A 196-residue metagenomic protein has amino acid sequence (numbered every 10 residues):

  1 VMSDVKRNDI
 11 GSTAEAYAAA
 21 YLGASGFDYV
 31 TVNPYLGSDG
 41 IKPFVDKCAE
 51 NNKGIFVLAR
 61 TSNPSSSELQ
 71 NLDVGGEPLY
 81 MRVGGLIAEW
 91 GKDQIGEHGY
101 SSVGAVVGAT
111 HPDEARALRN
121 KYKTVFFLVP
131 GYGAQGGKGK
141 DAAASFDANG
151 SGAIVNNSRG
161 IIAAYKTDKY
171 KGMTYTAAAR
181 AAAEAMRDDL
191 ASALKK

Functional and structural regions predicted by a protein language model:
V1-S3, V30-V32, I55-A59, S101-V107 (+2 more regions): Hydrophobic faces of well-ordered beta-strands that scaffold small-molecule active sites in alpha/beta enzyme cores
K6-I10, N33-Y35, R60-P64, G108-P112 (+2 more regions): Active-site beta-loop-alpha junctions enriched in small/polar residues
D9-G104: Conserved anion-binding
Y17, Y21, F44, V83 (+5 more regions): A general structural detector for well-ordered alpha-helical segments in enzyme core domains, enriched
S38, E77, M81, P112 (+2 more regions): Electropositive phosphate-/nucleotide-binding environments in soluble metabolic enzymes
V45, A49, A88-K92, R116-Y122 (+2 more regions): Surface-exposed amphipathic alpha-helices with a cationic face
A109-N156, G160-A164: A C-terminal functional module that forms or caps the active site or interfaces directly with catalytic machinery
A142-A148, G152, A163-K196: C-terminal helical cap(s) of enzyme catalytic domains, especially alpha/beta-barrels
